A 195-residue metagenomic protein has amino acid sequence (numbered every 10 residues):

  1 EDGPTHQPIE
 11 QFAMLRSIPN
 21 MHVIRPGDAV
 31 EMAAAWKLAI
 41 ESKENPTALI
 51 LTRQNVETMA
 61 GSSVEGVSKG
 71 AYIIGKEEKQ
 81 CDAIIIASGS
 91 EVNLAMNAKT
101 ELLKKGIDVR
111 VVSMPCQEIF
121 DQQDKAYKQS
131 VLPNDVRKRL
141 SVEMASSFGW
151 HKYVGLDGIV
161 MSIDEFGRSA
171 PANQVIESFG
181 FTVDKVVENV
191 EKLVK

Functional and structural regions predicted by a protein language model:
E1-I18, A29-V30, A34-I40: Internal gly/pro-rich beta-alpha loop/helix module that stabilizes soluble enzyme cofactors or their anionic handles
E1-P8, E41-K195: Thiamine diphosphate
P19-H22, S146: Mobile "lid/hinge" segments at catalytic clefts and subdomain interfaces of large enzymes
M21-V23, M114-P115: Short, basic, glycine/proline-bearing loop/turn elements
H22-R25, I86: Short catalytic-loop micro-motif centered on adjacent basic/acidic residues
R25-D28, D164: Short beta->alpha connector loops at strand-helix junctions that form conserved, small/polar/Pro-enriched
